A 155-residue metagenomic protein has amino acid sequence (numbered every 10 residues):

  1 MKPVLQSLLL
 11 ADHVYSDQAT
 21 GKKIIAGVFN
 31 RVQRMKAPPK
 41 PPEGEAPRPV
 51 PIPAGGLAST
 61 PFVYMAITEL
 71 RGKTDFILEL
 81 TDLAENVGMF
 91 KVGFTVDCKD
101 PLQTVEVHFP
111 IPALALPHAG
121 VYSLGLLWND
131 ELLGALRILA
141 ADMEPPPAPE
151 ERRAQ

Functional and structural regions predicted by a protein language model:
M1-A119, S123-Q155: Contiguous segments within soluble domain cores/interaction surfaces
